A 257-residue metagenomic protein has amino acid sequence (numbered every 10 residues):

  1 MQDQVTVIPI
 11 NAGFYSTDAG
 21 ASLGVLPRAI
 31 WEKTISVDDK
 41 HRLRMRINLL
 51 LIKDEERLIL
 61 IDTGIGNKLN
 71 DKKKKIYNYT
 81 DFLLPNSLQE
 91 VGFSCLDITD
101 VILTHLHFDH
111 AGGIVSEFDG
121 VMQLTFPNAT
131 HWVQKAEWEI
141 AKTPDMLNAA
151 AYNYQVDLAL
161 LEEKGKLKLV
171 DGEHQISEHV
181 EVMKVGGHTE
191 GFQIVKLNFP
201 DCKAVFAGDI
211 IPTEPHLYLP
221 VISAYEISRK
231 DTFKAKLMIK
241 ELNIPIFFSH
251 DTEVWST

Functional and structural regions predicted by a protein language model:
V5, F14-E90, I194-D209: Conserved beta-strand hairpin/beta-sheet module of binuclear metal-dependent hydrolase folds, prominently
I35-K40, D119-G120, V182: Short, P/G- and charge-enriched loop/turn segments at secondary-structure junctions
I59-I61, I102, H131, A204-F206 (+1 more regions): Residue-level marker for buried hydrophobic side chains located in beta-strands that build the well-ordered beta-sheet
G66, L147-A149, V156-L160, E173-H174 (+1 more regions): Metallo-beta-lactamase
K74, G112-V121, T257: Metal-dependent catalytic neighborhoods of phosphoester/phosphodiester hydrolases
Y79-F93, D97, T125-K184, R229-I244: Metallo-beta-lactamase
I98-D109: Metallo-beta-lactamase
A111-V115, M183-Q193: Active-site glycine- and acidic-residue-rich loops that bind and position anionic ligands or nucleotide-like cofactors
